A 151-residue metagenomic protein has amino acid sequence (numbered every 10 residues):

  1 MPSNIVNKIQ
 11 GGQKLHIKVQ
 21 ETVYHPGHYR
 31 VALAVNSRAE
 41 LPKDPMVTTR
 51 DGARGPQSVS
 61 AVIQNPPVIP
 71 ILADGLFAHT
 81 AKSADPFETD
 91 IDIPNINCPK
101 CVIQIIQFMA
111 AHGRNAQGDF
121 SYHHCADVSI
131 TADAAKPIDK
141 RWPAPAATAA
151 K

Functional and structural regions predicted by a protein language model:
M1-K151: Structured recognition/catalytic domains enriched at protein termini, typified by the LPMO catalytic fold at the mature
